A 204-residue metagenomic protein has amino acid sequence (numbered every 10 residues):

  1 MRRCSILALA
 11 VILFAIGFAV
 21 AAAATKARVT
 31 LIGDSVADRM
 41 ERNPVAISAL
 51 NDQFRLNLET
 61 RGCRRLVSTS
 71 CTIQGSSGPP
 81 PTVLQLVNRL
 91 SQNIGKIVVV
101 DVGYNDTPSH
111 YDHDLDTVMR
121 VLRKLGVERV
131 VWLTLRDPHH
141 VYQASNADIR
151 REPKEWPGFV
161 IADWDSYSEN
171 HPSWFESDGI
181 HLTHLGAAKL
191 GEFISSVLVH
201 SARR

Functional and structural regions predicted by a protein language model:
M1-A8: Bacterial N-terminal signal peptides that target proteins for export
A8-G17: Bacterial N-terminal signal peptides
A10, A27, W174-S177: A general structural-boundary detector
G17, L50-D52, G126, E155: Short, structurally constrained coil/turn elements that cap an alpha-helix or connect an alpha-helix to the following
F18-T25: Sec-dependent signal peptide cleavage junction
K26-I32, V36-D114, V141-Q143: Conserved SGNH/GDSL esterase-like catalytic core that processes O-acyl groups on lipids and polysaccharides
P79-R203: Alpha-helical cap/lid subdomain in secreted, periplasmic, or secretory-pathway luminal O-acyl-processing enzymes
